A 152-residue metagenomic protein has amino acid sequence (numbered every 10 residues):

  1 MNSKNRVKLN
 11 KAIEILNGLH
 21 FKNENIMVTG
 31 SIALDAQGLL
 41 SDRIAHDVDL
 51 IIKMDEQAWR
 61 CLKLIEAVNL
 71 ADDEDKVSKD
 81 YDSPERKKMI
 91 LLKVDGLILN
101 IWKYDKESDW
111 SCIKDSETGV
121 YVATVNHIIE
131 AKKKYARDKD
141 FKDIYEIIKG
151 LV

Functional and structural regions predicted by a protein language model:
M1-V152: Compositionally biased terminal segments of proteins
